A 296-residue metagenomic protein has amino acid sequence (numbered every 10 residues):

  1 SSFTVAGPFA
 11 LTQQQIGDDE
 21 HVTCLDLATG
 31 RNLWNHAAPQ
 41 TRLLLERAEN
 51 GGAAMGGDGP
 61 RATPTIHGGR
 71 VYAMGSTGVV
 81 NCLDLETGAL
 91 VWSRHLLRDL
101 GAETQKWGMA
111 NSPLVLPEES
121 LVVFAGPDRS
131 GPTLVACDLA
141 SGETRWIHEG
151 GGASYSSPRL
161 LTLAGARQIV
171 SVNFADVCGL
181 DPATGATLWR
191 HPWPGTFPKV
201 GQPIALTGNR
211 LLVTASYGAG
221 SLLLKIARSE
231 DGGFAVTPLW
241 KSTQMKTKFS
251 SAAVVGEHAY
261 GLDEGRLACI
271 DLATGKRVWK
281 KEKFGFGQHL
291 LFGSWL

Functional and structural regions predicted by a protein language model:
S1-L296: Noncatalytic, solvent-exposed loop/strand surfaces of beta-propeller-type extracellular/periplasmic domains
